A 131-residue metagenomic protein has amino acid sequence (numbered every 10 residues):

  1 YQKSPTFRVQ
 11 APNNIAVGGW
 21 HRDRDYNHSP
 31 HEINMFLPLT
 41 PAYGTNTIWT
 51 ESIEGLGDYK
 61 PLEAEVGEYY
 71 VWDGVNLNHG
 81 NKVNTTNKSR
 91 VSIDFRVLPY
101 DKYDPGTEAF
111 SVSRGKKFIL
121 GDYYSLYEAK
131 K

Functional and structural regions predicted by a protein language model:
Y1-W20: Long amphipathic N-terminal alpha/beta scaffold segment
P5, M35, I93-V97: A structural signal for short, well-ordered beta-strand segments
N14-V71, R90, D104-T107: Catalytic core of non-heme Fe(II) oxygenases with the double-stranded beta-helix
L56-K131: Catalytic core of Fe(II)/2-oxoglutarate
